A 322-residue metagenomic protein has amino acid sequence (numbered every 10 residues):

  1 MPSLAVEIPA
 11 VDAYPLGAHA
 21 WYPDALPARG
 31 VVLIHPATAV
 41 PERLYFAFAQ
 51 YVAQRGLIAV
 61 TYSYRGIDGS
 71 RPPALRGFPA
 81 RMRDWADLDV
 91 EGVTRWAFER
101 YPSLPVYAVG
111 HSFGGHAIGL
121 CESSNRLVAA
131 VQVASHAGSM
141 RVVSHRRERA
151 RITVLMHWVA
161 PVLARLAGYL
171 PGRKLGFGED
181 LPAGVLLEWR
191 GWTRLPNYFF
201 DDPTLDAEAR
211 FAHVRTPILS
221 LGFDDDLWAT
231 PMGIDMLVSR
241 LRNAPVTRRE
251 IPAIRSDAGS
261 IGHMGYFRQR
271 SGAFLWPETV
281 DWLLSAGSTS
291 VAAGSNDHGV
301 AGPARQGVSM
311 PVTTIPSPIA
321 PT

Functional and structural regions predicted by a protein language model:
M1-P23: N-terminal cap/lid segment of alpha/beta-hydrolase-fold proteins
A37-V40: Active-site glycine-rich loops that stabilize anionic/oxyanionic intermediates across multiple enzyme folds
L44, A49-P73: Conserved alpha/beta-hydrolase
P79-F98: Alpha/beta-hydrolase active-site loop
V109-P196: Alpha/beta-hydrolase-fold enzymes
S220-G222: Short beta-strand/loop motif that positions the catalytic acidic residue of the alpha/beta-hydrolase fold
T230-R240: Short alpha-helix in the alpha/beta-hydrolase fold that links the catalytic acid
P252-P321: Catalytic active-site module of serine/aspartate enzymes centered on a nucleophile-bearing elbow/loop
